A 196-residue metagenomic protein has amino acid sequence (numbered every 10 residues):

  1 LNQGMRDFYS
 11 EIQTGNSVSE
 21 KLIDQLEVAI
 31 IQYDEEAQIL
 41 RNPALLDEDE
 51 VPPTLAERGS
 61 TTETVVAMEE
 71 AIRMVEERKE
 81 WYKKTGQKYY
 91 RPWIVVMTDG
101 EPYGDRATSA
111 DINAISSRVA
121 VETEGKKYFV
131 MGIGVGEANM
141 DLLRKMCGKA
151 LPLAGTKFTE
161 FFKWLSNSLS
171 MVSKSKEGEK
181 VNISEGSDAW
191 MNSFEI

Functional and structural regions predicted by a protein language model:
L1, A71, Y90-A107: DG-centered beta-turn motif at the end of beta-strands
L1-R41, W93-V95, M131-V135: Von Willebrand factor
Q3-F8, A67-E70, D111-R118, L142 (+2 more regions): Alpha-helical scaffold elements adjacent to nucleotide-binding pockets in ATP/GTP-utilizing enzyme cores
Q13-L22, V75-Q87, V119-E124: Alpha-helix termini
Q38, E50-Y90, F129-D141, K157-W164: Von Willebrand factor
R41-D49, M146: Short, flexible, mixed-charge acidic loops at enzyme active sites
V51-P52, Y128-I196: Von Willebrand factor A/integrin I-like adhesion domains
E101-K145: VWA/integrin I-like adhesion module and closely mimicked acidic/polar interface patches used
